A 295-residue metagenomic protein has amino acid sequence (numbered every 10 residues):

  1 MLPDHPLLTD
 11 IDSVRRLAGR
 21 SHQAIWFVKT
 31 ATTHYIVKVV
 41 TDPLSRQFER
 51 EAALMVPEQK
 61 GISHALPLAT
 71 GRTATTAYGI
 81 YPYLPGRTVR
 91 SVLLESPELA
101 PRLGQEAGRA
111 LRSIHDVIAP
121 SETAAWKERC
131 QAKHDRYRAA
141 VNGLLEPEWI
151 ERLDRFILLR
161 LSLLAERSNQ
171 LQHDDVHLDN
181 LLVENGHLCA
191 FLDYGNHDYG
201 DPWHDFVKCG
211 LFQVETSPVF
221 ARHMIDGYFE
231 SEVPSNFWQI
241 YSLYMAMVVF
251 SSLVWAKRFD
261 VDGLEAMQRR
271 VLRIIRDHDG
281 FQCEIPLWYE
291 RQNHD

Functional and structural regions predicted by a protein language model:
M1-T9, P85, A100, G104-Q105 (+3 more regions): An alpha-helical support segment within catalytic cores of ATP-dependent transferases
R15-A125: ATP-binding pocket architecture of kinase catalytic cores
H22-Q23, S45, Q105-E106, A165 (+1 more regions): Helix-rich C-terminal or lid/interface subdomains of diverse kinases
A24-K29, I157-F206: Active-site acidic catalytic loop and adjacent metal/ATP-binding pocket of ATP-dependent phosphoryl transfer enzymes
I36-V40, L68-A69, L171-D174, F191-L192 (+2 more regions): Short beta-strand segments
E49, E58-Q59, L93, N185 (+5 more regions): Short, flexible helix/strand-to-coil boundary loops that buttress conserved ligand/catalytic motifs in alpha/beta
A53, P97-E98, A190, V207-C209 (+1 more regions): Glycine-rich, phosphate-binding/catalytic loops in enzymes
T73, Y81-S96, A139, M247-G263: A glycine-centered beta->alpha junction motif in the catalytic cores of kinase/phosphotransferase enzymes
